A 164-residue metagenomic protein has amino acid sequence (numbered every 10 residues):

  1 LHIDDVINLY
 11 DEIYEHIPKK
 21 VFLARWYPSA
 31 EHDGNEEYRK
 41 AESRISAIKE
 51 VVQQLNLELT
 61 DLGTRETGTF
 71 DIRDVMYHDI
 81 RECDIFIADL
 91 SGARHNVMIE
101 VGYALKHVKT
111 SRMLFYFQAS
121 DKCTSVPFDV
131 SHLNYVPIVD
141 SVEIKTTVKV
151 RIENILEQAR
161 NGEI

Functional and structural regions predicted by a protein language model:
L1-G68, Y77-I80: Conserved N-terminal substructure of TIR/SEFIR domains
I17-K19, R81-E82, K109, S131: Residue-level preference for short coil/turn positions at secondary-structure junctions
R44-R81, P127-I164: Extended, non-globular alpha-helical segments
T64-D89, A93-E100, K106: TIR-domain catalytic/interaction hotspot
G92-I155: Cross-kingdom TIR/SEFIR domain
